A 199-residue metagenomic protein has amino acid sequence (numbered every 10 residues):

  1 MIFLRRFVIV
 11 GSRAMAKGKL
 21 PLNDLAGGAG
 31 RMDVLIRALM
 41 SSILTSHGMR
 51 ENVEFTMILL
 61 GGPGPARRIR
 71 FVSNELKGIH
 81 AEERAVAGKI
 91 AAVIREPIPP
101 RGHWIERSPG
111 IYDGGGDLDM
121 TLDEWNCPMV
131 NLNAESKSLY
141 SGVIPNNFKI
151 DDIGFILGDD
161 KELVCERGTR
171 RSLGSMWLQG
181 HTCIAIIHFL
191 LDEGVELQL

Functional and structural regions predicted by a protein language model:
M1-L199: Post-transcriptional modification and biogenesis factors for structured RNAs of the translation apparatus
